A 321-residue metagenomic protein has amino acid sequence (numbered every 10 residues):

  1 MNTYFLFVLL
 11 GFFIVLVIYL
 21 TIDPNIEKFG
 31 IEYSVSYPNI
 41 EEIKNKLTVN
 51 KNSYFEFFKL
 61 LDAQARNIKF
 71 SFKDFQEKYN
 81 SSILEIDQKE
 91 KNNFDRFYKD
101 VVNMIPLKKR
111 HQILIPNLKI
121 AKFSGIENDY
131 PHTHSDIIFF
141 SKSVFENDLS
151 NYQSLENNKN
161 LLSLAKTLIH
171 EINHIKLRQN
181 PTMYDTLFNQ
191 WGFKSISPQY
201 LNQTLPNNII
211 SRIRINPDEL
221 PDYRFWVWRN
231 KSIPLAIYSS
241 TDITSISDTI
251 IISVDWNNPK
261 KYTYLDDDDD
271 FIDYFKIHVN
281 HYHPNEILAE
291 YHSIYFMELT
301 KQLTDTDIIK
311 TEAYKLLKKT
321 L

Functional and structural regions predicted by a protein language model:
M1-T48, N52-F55: Intrinsically disordered, compositionally biased terminal peptides
S71-S143: Auxiliary, metal-adjacent structural segments of Zn-dependent hydrolase domains
S81-E90, V144-N158, F275-N280: Second-shell loop/turn segments in exported
E85-R96, N158-S163, T167, V279-I287: Soluble non-cytosolic domains of exported or imported proteins
P106, N173, L177-P181, I294-E298: Sec-exported extracytoplasmic/periplasmic mature domains
I115-K122, F145, L161-K166, N173 (+2 more regions): Non-catalytic terminal regions of proteins
F123-I169, N173, R178: Active-site scaffold of zinc-dependent metalloenzymes
N189-L321: Metalloprotease/metallohydrolase-associated module, dominated by Zn2+-dependent proteases
